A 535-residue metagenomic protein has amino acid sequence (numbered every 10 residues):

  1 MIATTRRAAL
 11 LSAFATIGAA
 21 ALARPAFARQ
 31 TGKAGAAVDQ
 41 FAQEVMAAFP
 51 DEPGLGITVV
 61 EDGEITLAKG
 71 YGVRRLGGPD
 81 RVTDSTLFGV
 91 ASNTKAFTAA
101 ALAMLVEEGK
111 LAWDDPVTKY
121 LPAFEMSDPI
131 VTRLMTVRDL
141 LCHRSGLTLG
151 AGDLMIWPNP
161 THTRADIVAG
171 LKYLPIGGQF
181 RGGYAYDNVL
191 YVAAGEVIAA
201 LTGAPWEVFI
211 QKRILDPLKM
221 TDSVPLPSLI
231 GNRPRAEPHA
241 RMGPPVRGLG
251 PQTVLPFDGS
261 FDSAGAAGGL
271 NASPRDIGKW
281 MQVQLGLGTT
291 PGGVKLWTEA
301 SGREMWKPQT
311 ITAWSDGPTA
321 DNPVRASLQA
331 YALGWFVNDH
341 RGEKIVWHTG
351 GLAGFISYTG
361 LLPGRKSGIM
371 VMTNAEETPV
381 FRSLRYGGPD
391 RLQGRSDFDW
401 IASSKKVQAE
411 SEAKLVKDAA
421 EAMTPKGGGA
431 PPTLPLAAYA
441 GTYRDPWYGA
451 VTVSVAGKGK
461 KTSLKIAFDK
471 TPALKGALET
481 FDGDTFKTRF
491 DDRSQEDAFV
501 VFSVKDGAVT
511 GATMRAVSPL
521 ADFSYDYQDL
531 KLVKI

Functional and structural regions predicted by a protein language model:
M1-I17: N-terminal secretory signal peptides and thylakoid transit peptides that target proteins across membranes
A23-A28: Boundary at the C-terminal end of the N-terminal hydrophobic targeting segment
T31-V90, K110-D114, K119-Y120, E125-S127 (+1 more regions): Short, conserved catalytic-motif segment at the N-terminal edge
P53-L55, L333, I356-Y358, F499: Short loop/turn microsegments at loop-to-beta-strand junctions
R75-L76, P129-A353: Short, surface-exposed loop or secondary-structure junction motifs that flank catalytic or metal-binding residues
T312, D321, E343, S383-I535: Peripheral terminal and inter-domain segments
W347, Y358-L361, R365-N374, A512-T513: Short, well-ordered beta-strand elements
